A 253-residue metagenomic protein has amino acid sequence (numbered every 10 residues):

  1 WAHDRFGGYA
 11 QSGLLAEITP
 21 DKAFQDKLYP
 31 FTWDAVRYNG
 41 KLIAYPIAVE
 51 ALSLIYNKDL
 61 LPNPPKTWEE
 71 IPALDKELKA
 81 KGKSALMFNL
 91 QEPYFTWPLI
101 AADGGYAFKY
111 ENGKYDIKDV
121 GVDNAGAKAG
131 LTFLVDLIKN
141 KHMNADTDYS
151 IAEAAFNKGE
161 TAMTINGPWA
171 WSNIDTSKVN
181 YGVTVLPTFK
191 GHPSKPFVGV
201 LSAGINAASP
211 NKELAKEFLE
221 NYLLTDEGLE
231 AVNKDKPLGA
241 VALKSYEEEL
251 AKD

Functional and structural regions predicted by a protein language model:
W1-R5, Y149, I165-W171, L201: Beta->alpha turn/N-cap motifs
A2-L52, N63-D75, A80, P98-L99 (+1 more regions): Hinge/lid segment of periplasmic solute-binding proteins
D4, E69-E70, N144-K158: Short helix-initiation/N-cap motifs at beta->coil->alpha
T19-L28, N63, Y106-A129, T176 (+2 more regions): Short, solvent-exposed loop/beta-turn-alpha elements that line the ligand-binding surface or hinge of extracytoplasmic
K41-I47, L52, P72-D119, T161: Extracytoplasmic/periplasmic solute-binding protein
L74-D75, D116-D146: Glycine-centered hinge/linker elements that transmit conformational signals in sensory and ligand-binding systems
A162-N166, G182: Paired acidic/hydrophobic, glycine-rich loop segments that form the ligand-binding mouth/hinge of periplasmic-binding
A170-N180, F189-D253: C-terminal lobe and pocket-closing loops of periplasmic/extracytoplasmic Venus-flytrap solute-binding proteins
